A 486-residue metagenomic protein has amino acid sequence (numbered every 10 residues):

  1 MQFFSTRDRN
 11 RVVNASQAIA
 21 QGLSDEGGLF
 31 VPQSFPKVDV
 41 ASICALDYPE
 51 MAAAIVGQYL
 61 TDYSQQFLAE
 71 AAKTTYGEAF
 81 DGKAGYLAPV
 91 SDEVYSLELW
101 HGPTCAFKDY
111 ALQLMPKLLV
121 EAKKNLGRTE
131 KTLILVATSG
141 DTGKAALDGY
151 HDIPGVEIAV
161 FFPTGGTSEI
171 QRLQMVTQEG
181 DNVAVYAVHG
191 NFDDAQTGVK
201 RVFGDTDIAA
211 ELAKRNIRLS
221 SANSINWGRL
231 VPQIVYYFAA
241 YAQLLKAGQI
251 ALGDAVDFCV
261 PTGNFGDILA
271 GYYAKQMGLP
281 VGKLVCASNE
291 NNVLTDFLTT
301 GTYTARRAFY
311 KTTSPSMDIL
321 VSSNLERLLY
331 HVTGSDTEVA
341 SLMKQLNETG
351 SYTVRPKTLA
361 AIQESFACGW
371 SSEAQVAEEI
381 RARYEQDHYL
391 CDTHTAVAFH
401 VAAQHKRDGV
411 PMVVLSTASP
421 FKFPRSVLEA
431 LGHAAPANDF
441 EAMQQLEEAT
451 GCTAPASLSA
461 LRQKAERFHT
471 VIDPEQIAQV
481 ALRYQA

Functional and structural regions predicted by a protein language model:
M1-A486: PLP-dependent amino-acid enzyme catalytic core
